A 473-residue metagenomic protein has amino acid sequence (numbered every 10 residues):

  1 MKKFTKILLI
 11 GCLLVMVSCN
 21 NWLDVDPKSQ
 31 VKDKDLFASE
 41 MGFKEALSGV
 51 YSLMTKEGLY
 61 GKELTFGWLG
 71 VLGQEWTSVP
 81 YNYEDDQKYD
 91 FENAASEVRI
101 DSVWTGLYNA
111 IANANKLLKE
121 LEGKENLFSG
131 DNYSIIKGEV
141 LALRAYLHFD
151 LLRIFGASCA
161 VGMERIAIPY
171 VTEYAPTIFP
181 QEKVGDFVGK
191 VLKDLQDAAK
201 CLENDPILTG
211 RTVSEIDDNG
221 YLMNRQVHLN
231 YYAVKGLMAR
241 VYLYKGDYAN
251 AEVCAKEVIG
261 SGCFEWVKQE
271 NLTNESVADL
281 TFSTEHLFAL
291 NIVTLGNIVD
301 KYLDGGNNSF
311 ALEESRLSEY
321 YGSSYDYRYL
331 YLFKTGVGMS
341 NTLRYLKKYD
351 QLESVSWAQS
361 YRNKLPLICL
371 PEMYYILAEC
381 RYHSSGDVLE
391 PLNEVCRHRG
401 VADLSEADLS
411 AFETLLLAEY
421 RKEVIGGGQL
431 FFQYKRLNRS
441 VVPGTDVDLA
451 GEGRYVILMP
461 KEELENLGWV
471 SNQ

Functional and structural regions predicted by a protein language model:
M1-S29: Bacterial Sec-dependent N-terminal signal peptides
C19-G70, A255, V442-Q473: Membrane-proximal, proline-rich intrinsically disordered regions
K34, E63-S78, A157-E164, I168 (+2 more regions): Short, surface-exposed recognition loops and adjoining beta-strand edges that mediate ligand/DNA contacts, enriched
K44, Y83-F155, T177-G185, L195 (+4 more regions): Conserved, well-structured interaction surfaces
V227-L229, G246, N250-L367, E423 (+4 more regions): Hydrophobic-face positions in mid-chain alpha helices that act as interaction patches
